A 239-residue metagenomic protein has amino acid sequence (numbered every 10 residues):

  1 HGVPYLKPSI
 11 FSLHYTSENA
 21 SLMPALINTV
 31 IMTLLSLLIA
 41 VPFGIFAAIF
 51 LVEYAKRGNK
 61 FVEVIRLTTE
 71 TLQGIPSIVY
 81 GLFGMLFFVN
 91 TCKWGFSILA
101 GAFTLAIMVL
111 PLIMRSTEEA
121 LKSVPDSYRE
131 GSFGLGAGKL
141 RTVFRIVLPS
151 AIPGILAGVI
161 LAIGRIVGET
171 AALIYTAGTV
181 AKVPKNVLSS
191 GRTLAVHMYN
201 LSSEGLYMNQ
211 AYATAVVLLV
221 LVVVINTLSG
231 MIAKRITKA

Functional and structural regions predicted by a protein language model:
H1-S36, G58, N200-N209: Periplasmic/extracellular loop-to-transmembrane helix junction in inner-membrane transport proteins
L13-H14, L173-L219: Interhelical loop and adjacent transmembrane-helix boundary motif in polytopic membrane transport permeases
I27, I31-I39, F43, A47 (+4 more regions): Hydrophobic alpha-helical transmembrane segments of multipass integral membrane proteins, especially permease/channel
S36-T69, L82, G230-R235: Transmembrane-helix boundary motif in ABC transporter permease subunits
L37, S116, K139-Y175: Transmembrane alpha-helices
E70-L105: Generic hydrophobic transmembrane alpha-helix motif, especially the helices
P76, L135-G136, P149: Glycine/proline-centered hinge or cleavage motifs at structural transition points of membrane proteins
K122, F133, I160, N200-A239: C-terminal transmembrane helix and the adjacent membrane-cytosol boundary/short C-terminal tail of inner/organellar
